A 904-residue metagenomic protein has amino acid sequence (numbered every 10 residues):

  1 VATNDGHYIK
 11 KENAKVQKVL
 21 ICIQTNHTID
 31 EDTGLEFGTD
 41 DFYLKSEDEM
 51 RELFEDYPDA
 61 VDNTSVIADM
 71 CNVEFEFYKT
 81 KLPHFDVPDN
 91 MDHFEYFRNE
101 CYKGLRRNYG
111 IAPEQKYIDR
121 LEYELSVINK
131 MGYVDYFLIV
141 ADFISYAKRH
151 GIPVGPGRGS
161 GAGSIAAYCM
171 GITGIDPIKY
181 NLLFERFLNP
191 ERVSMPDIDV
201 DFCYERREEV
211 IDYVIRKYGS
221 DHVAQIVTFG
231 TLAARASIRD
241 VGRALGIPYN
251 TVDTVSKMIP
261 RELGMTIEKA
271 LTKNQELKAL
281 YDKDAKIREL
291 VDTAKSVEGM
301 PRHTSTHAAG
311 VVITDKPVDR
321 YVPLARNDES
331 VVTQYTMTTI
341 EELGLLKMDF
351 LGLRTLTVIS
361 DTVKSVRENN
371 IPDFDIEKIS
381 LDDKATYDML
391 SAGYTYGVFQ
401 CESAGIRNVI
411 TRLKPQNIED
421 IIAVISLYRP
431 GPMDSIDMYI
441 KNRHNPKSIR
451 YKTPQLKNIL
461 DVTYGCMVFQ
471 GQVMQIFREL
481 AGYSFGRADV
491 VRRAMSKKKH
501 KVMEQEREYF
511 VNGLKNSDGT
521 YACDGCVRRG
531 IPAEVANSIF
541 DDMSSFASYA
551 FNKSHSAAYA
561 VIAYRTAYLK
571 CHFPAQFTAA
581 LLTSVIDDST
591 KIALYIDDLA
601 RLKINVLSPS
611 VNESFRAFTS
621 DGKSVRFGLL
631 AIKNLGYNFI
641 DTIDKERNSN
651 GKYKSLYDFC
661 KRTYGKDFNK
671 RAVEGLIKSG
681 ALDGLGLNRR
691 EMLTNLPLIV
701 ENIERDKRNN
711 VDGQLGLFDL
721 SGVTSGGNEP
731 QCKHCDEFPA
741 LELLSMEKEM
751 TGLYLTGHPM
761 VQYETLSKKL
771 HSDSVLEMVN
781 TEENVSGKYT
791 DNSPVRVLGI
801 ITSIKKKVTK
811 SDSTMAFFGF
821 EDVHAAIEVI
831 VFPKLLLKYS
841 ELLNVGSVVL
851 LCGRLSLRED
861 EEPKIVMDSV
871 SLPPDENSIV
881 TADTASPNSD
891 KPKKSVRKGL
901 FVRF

Functional and structural regions predicted by a protein language model:
V1-V711, L715-F718, V779, K805-V808: Alpha-helical scaffold/interaction cores of sigma-54-like transcription cofactors and many family A DNA polymerases
V241, E262-G352, S610-V611, N634 (+1 more regions): Low-complexity, acidic/Ser/Thr- and charged residue-rich accessory regions of DNA metabolism proteins
